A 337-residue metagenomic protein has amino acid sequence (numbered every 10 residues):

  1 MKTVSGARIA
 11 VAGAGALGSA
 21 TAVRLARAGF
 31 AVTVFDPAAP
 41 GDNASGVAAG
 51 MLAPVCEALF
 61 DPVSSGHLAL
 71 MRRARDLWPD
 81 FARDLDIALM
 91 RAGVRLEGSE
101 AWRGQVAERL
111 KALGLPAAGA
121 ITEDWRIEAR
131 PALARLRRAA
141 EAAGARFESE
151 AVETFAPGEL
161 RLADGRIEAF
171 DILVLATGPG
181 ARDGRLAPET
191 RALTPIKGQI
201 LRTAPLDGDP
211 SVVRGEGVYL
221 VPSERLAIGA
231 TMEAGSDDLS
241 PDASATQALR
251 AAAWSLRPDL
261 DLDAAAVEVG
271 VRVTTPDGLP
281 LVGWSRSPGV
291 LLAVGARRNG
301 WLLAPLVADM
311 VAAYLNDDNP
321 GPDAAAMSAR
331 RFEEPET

Functional and structural regions predicted by a protein language model:
A7-T33: N-terminal Rossmann-like FAD-binding beta1-loop-alpha1 element of flavoenzymes
A12, E168-P179, A308: Short hydrophobic core segments
V23-A28, M51, C56, I87-M90 (+1 more regions): Active-site substrate-recognition segment that forms the wall of the catalytic cavity or substrate channel
R27-G46: Glycine-rich FAD pyrophosphate-binding loop
G50-A118: Dinucleotide-binding Rossmann-like beta1-alpha1 core, especially the glycine-rich loop that anchors the ADP
G66-R73, W102, G119-R135, S240-S244 (+1 more regions): Short beta-strand to alpha-helix junction loop
R146-E159: A conserved short coil-to-beta-strand element within the FAD-binding core of flavoproteins
D263-T337: C-terminal catalytic lobe of FAD-dependent flavoproteins
